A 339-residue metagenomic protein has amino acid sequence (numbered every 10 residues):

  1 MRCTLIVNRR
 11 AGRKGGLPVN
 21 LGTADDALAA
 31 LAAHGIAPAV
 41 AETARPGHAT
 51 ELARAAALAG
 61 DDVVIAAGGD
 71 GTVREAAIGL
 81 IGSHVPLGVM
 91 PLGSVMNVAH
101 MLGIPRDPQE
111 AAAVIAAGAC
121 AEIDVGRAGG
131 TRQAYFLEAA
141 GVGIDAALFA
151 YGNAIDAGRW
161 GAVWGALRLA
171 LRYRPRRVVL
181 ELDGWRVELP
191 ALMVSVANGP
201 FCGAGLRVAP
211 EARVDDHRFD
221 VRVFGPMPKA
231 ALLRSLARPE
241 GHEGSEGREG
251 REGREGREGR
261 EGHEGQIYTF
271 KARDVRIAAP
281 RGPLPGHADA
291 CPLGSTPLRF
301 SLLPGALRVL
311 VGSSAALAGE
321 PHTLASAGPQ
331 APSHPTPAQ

Functional and structural regions predicted by a protein language model:
M1-V63, R257-R260, A316, S326-Q339: ATP/NTP phosphate-donor binding region
R9, A67-G69, L92, N198: Glycine-rich beta-strand-to-loop/alpha-helix junction loops that act as flexible
A32-H34, T43, I81-M193: Catalytic core of DAGKc-family lipid kinases
A49, G71-A76, N97, I123: Short glycine/serine/threonine-rich phosphate/pyrophosphate-binding segments that cradle anionic phosphate groups
G141, D145, S195-P210, P292: Glycine-rich phosphate/pyrophosphate-binding beta-alpha loops
A154-G161, C202-G205, P210-A231: Gly/Ser/Thr-rich active-site loops/lids in small-molecule metabolic enzymes that frequently grip phosphoryl groups
R174-R176, P190-L192, D215-F219, K271-V275: A generic structural signal for short beta-strands and their flanking turns/coil linkers
L182, R213, V223-Q339: ATP/nucleoside-binding phosphotransfer catalytic cores, i.e., glycine-rich phosphate-binding loops
